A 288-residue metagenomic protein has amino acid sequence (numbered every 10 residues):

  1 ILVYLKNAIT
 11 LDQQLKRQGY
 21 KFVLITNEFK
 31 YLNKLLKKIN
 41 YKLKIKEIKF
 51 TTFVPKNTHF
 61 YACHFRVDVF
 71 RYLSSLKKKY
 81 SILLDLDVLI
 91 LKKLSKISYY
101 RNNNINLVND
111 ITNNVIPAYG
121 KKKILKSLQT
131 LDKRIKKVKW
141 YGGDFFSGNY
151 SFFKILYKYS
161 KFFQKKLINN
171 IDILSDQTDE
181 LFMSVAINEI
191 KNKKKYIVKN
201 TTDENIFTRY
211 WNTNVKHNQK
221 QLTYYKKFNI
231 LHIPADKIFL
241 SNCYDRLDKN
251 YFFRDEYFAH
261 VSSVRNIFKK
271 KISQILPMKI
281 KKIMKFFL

Functional and structural regions predicted by a protein language model:
I1-P55, S75-K78, I267-L288: N-terminal anchoring/stem segment of glycosyltransferases
I1-V3, P55-H59, P117-Y119, N169-L174: Short, flexible/disordered intra-domain loops and linkers
K6-I9, Q13, H64-D68, Q177-L181 (+1 more regions): A structural signal for well-ordered alpha-helical segments within the folded catalytic domains of diverse enzymes
N27-H64, N214-F228, A235-I238, C243-L247: Active-site donor-binding segments of glycosyltransferases and PAPS-dependent sulfotransferases
A62-P117: GT-A fold catalytic core of metal-dependent nucleotide-sugar glycosyltransferases, centered on the diacidic
L94-F162: Conserved catalytic core of nucleotide-sugar-dependent glycosyltransferases
I135-I233: Catalytic core and acceptor-binding pocket of nucleotide-sugar-dependent glycosyltransferases
W211-L288: Long, low-complexity C-terminal extensions of enzymes
